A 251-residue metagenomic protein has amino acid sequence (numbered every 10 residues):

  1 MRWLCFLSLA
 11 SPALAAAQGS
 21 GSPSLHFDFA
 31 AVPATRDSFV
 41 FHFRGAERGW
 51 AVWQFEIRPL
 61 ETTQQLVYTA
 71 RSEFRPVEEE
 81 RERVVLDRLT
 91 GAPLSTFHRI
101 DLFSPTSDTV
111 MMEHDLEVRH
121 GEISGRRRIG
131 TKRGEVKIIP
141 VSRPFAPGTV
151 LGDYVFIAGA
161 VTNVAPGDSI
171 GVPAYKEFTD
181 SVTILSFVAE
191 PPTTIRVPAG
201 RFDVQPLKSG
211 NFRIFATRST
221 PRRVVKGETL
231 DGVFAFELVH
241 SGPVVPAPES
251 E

Functional and structural regions predicted by a protein language model:
L4-A15: Bacterial N-terminal signal peptides
L7, Q18, E135, I139-S142 (+1 more regions): Residue-level detector of alpha-helical hydrophobic segments embedded in or interacting with membranes
A13, G19, V141, F145-G148 (+1 more regions): Generic low-complexity segments that are intrinsically disordered, proline-rich and/or Lys/Arg-biased
G19-E122, N163-E251: Acidic, serine/threonine-rich low-complexity disordered tracts
G121-T162: Surface-exposed beta-loop interaction hotspot
